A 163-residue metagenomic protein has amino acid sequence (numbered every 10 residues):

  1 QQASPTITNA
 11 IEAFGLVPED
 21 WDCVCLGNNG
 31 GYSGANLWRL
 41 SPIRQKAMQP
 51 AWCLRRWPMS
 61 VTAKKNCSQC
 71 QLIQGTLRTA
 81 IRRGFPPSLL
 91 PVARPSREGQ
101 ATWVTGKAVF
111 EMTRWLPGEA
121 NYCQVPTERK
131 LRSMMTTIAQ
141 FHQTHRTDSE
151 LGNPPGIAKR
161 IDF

Functional and structural regions predicted by a protein language model:
Q1-C25: Juxta-kinase regulatory segment immediately upstream of eukaryotic protein kinase catalytic domains
T6, L72, S133, T137: Charged catalytic carboxylate motif
P18-R44: ATP-binding glycine-rich phosphate-binding loop
Y32-G34, T105-V109: Short, flexible loop/turn motifs enriched in small residues
R39-S68: ATP-binding glycine-rich loop module of kinase domains
P58-G106, R129-R132: A conserved alpha-helical element in kinase catalytic cores
M59, V109-Q124: A glycine-centered beta->alpha junction motif in the catalytic cores of kinase/phosphotransferase enzymes
Q124-F163: A cross-family kinase active-site recognition segment
